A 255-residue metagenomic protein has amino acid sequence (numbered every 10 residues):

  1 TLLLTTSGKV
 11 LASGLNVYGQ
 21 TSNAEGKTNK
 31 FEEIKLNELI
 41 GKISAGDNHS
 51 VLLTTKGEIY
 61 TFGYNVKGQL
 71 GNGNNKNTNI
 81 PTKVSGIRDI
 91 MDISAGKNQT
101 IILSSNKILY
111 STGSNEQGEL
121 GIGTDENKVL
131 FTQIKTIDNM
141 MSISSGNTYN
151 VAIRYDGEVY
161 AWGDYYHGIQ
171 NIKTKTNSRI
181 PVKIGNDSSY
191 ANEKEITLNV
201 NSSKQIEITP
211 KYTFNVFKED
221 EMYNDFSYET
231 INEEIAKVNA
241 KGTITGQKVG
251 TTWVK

Functional and structural regions predicted by a protein language model:
T1-E195, I208-T213: Eukaryote-biased RCC1-like beta-propeller repeat architecture
N186-K255: Extracytoplasmic soluble-region selector
